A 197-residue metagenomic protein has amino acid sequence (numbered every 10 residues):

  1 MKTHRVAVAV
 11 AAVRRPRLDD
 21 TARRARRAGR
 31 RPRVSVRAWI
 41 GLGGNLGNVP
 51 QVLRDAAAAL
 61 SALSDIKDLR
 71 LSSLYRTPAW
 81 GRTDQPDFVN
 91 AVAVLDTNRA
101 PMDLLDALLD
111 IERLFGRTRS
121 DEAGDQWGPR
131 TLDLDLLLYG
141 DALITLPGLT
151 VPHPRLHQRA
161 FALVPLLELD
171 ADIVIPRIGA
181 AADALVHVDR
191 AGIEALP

Functional and structural regions predicted by a protein language model:
M1-A7: Extreme N-terminal basic, low-complexity initiation segments that serve as generic localization/processing leaders
H4, D19-D20: Intrinsic-disorder-associated, low-complexity terminal segments enriched in Asp/Asn/His/Tyr and depleted of Lys/Arg
A7-V8, P32: Intrinsically disordered, low-complexity regions enriched in Ser/Pro/Gly/Gln/His and often acidic
A11-P16: N-terminal intrinsically disordered, low-complexity tails
L18, R24-R27, R31-L42, L46-T131 (+1 more regions): Nucleotide and nucleotide-moiety/phosphate-recognizing core
W80-D87, M102-P197: Flexible, gly/pro- and Lys/Arg-enriched active-site loops
